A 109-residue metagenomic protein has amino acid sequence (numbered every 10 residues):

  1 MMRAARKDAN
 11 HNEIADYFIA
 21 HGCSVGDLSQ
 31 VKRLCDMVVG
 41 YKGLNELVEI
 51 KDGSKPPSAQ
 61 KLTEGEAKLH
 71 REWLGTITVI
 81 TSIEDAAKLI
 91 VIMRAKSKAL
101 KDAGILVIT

Functional and structural regions predicted by a protein language model:
M1-T109: Catalytic phosphate/metal-binding cores of nucleic-acid and nucleotide-processing enzymes, i.e., regions that mediate
